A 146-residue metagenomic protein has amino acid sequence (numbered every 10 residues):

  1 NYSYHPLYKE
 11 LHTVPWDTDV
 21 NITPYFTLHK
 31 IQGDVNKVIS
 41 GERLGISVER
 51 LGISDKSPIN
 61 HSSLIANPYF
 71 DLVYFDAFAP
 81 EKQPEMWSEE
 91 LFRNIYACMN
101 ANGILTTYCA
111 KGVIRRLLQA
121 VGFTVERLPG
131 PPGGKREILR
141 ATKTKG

Functional and structural regions predicted by a protein language model:
N1-E42: S-adenosyl-L-methionine
L28, P68-A77: Short SAM/SAH-binding signature in class I
S40-L44, A66-L72: A short acidic, Gly/Pro-enriched loop at the edge of an enzyme's catalytic core that lines a small-molecule cofactor
L44, S57, S62-S63: Intrinsic disorder
L72, N102-C109: Conserved beta-strand signature within the Rossmann-like core of class I S-adenosyl-L-methionine
A77-F78, T107-K111: Short strand-turn motif at the edge of the Rossmann-like AdoMet-binding core
M86-A101: A short glycine-rich, Lys/Arg-flanked "PGG" loop and its adjoining helix->strand segment in the class I
K111-G146: Class I S-adenosyl-L-methionine
